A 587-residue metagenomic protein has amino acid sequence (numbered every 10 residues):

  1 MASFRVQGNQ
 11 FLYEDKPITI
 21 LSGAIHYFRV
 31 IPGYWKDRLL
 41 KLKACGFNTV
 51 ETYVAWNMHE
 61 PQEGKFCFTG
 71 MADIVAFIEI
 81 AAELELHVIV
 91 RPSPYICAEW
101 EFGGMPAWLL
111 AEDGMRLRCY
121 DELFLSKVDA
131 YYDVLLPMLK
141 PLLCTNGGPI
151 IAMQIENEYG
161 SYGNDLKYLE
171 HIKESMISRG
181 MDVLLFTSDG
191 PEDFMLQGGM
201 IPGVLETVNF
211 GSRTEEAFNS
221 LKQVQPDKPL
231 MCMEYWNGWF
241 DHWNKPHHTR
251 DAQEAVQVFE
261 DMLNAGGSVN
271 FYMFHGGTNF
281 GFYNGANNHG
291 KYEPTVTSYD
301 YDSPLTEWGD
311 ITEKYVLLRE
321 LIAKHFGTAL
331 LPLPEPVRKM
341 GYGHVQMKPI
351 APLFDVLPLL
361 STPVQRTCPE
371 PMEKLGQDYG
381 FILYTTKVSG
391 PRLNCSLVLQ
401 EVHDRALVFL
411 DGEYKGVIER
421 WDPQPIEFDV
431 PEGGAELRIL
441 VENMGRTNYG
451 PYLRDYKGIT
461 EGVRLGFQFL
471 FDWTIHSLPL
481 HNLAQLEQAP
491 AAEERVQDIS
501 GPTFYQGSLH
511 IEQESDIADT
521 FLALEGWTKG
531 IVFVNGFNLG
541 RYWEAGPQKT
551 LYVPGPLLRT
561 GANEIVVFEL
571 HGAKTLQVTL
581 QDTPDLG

Functional and structural regions predicted by a protein language model:
M1-Y34, L40-A44, K65, G70-E79 (+4 more regions): Extended substrate-binding grooves/exosites of carbohydrate-active enzymes
I18, K415-G416, L539-G540: Short hydrophobic beta-strand segments in globular cytosolic domains
Y27-A44, E63-I80, L393-L397, E401 (+5 more regions): Aromatic- and glycine-enriched glycan-recognition loops and surfaces that form the carbohydrate-binding subsites
E51, I89, Q154, T207 (+1 more regions): Conserved beta-strand positions in the central sheet of alpha/beta enzyme cores
L125-Q154, D165-L169, K173, D182 (+5 more regions): Carbohydrate-binding surfaces of carbohydrate-active enzymes
G147-Q223, D227: Gly/Pro-rich turn-and-neighbor structural signature
D378-K387, I499-E512, K549-L551: Short beta-strands within extracellular/lumenal beta-sheet-rich domains
N394-F409, L437, L509-N535, Y542-W543 (+1 more regions): Aromatic-lined ligand-binding clefts that engage carbohydrates, nucleic acids, or primary amines
